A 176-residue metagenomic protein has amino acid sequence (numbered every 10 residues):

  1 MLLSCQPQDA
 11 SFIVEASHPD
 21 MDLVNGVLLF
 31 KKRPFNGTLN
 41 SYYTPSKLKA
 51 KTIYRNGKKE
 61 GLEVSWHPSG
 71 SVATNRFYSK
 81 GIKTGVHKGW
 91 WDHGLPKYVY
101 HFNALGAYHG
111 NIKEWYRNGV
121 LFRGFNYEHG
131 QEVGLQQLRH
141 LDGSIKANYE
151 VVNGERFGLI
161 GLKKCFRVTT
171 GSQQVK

Functional and structural regions predicted by a protein language model:
L2-K176: Glycine/tyrosine- and acidic-biased, solvent-exposed loop/turn segments at the edges of beta-strands
